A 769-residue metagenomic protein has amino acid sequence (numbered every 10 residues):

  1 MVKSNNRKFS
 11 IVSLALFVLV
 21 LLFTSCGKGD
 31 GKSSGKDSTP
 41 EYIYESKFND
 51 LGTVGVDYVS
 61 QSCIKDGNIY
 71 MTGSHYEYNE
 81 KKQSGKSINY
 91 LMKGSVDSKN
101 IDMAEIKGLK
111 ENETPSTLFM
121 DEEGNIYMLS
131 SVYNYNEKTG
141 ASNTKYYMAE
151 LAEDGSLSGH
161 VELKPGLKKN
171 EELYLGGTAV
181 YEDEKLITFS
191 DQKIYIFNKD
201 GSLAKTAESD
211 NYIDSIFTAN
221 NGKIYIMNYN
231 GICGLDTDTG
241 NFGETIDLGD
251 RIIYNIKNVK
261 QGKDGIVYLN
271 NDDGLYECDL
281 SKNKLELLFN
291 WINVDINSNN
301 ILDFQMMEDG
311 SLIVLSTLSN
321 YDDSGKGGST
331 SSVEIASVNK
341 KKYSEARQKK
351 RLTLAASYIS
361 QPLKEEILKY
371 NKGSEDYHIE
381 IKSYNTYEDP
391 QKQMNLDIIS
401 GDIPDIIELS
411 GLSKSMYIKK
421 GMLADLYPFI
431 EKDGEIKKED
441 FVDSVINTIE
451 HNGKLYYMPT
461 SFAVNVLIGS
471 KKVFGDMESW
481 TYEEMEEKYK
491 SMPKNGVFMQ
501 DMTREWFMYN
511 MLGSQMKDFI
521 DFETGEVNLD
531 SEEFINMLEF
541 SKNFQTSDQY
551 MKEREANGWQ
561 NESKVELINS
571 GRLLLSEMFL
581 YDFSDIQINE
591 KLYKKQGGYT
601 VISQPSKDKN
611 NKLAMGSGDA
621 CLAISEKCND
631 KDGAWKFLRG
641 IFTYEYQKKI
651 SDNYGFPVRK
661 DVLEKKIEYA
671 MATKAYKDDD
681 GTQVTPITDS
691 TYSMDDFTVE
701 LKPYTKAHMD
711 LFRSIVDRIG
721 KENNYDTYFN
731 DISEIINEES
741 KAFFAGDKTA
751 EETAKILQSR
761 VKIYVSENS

Functional and structural regions predicted by a protein language model:
F9-K28: Sec-dependent N-terminal signal peptides of Gram-positive bacterial secreted proteins and lipoproteins
C26-G85, Y90-S98, L118, V132-N136 (+7 more regions): Conserved N-terminal structural module of periplasmic/extracytoplasmic solute-binding proteins
S158-G159, E184, E450-N557, E626-D632 (+1 more regions): Helix-loop-helix "hinge/cap" segment bordering the ligand-binding cleft or interdomain interface
L173, D518-K607, A623, N724-D726 (+2 more regions): Extracytoplasmic ligand-binding clamshell segments of periplasmic binding protein
D376-D440, E450, K472, M477 (+2 more regions): Extracytoplasmic "Venus flytrap"/periplasmic binding protein-like
L412-V466, E483-E484, G598-P605, A623: Hinge/lid segment of periplasmic solute-binding proteins
K591-K674, K721-E722: Extracytoplasmic/periplasmic substrate-recognition and gating elements
G616, D680-V761: C-terminal capping/gating helix-and-loop segments adjacent to ligand/active sites or protein-protein/ligand interfaces
